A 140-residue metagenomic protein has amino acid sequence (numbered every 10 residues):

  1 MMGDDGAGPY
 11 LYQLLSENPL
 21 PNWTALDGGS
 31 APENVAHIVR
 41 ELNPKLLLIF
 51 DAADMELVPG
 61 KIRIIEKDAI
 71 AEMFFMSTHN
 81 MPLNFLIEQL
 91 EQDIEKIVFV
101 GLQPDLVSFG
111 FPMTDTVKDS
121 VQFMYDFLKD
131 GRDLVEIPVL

Functional and structural regions predicted by a protein language model:
M1-E95, F99-P104, F111-L140: N-terminal catalytic or cofactor-binding beta/alpha core of small enzyme domains
